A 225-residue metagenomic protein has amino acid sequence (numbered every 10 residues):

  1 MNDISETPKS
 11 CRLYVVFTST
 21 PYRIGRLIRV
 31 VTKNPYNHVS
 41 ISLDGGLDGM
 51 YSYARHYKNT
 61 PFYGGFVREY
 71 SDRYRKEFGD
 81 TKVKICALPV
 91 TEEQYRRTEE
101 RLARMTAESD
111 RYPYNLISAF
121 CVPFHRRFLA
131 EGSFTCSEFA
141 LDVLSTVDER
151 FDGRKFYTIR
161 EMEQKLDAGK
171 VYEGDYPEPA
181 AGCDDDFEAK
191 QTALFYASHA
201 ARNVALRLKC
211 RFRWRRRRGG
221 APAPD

Functional and structural regions predicted by a protein language model:
M1-D225: Cysteine-nucleophile amide-bond enzymes
